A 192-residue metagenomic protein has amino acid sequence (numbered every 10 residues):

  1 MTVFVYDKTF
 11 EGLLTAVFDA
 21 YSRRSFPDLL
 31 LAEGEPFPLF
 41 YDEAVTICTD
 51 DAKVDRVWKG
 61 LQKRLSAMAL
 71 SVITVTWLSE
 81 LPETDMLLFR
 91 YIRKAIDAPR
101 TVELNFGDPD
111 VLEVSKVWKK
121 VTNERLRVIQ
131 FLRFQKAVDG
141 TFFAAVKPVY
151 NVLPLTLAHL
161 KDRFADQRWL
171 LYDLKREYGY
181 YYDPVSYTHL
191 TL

Functional and structural regions predicted by a protein language model:
M1-D51: N-terminal ordered "arm"
V5, L30-L31, R133-Q135, F143-A145 (+1 more regions): A structural signal for short, well-ordered beta-strand segments and their strand-loop junctions that often border
G12-R23, F89-K94, L155-D162: Short, hydrophobic/amphipathic alpha-helical patches that form generic packing surfaces within helical domains
F40, A44-R125: Charged, alpha-helical interface segments at or near domain boundaries
P109-D166: Hydrophobic, aromatic-enriched interface-forming segments
T188-L192: Conserved small/polar residues in nucleotide/adenosyl-binding loops
